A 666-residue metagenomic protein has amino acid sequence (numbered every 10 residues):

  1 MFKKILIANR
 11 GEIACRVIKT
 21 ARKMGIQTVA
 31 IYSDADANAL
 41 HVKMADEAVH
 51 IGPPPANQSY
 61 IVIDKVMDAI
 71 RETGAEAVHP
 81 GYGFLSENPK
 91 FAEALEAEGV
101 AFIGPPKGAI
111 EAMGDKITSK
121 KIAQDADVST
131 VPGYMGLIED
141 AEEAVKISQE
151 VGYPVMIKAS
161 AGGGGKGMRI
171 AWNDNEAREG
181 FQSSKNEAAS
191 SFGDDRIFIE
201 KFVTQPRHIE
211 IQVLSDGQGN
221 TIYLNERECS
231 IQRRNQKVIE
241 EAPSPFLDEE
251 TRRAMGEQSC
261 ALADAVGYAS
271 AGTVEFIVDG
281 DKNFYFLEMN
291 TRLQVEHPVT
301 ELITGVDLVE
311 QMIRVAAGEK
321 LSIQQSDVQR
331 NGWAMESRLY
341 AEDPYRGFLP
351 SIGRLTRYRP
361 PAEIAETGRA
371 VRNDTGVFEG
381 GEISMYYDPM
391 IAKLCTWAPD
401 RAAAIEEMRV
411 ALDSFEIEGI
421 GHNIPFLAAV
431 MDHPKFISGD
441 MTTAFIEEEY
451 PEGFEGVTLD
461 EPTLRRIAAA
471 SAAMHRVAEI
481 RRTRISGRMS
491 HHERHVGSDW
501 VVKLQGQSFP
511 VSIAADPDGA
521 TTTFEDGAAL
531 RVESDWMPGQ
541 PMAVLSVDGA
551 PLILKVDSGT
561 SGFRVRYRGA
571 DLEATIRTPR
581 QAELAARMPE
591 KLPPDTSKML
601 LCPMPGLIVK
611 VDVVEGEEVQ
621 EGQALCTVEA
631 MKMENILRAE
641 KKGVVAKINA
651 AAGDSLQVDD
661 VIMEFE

Functional and structural regions predicted by a protein language model:
M1-V274, V278-H297: N-terminal beta-alpha lobe that positions the nucleotide/phosphoryl donor in ATP/NTP-coupled carboxylate activation
K3, K166, P243, D388-L394 (+1 more regions): Short amphipathic alpha-helical segments
Q149-Y153, G162-G164, G193-D194, Q205-R207 (+14 more regions): Short flexible coil/turn linkers enriched for glycine and charged/polar residues that connect secondary-structure
S259, P298-L530, V658, E664: Catalytic cores of soluble metabolic enzymes centered on carboxylation/carboxyl-transfer
D307, A515-G519, E525-M542, S546-I553 (+1 more regions): Conserved nucleotide-binding/hydrolysis modules and their immediate coupling elements across P-loop/ASCE NTPase motors
P551, D557-C602: Catalytic P-loop NTP-binding/switch module of NTPases
K591-E666: Structured functional modules or segments
